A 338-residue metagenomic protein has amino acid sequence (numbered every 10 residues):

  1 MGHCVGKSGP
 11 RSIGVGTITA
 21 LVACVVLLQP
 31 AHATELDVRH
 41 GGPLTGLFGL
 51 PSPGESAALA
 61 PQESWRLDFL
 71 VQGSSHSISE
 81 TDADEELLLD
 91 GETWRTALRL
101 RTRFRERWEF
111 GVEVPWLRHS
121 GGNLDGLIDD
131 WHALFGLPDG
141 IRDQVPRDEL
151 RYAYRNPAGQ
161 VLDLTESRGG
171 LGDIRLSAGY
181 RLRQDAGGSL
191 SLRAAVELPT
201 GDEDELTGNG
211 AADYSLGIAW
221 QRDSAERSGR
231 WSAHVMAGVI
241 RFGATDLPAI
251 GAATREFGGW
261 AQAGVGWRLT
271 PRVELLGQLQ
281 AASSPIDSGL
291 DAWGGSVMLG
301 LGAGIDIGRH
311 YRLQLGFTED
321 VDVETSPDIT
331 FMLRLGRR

Functional and structural regions predicted by a protein language model:
M1-I13: N-terminal secretory signal peptides that target proteins for export/translocation
G16-L27: Bacterial N-terminal signal peptides
A33-A244, I250-R338: Transmembrane beta-barrel domains of Gram-negative outer membranes and organellar outer membranes
